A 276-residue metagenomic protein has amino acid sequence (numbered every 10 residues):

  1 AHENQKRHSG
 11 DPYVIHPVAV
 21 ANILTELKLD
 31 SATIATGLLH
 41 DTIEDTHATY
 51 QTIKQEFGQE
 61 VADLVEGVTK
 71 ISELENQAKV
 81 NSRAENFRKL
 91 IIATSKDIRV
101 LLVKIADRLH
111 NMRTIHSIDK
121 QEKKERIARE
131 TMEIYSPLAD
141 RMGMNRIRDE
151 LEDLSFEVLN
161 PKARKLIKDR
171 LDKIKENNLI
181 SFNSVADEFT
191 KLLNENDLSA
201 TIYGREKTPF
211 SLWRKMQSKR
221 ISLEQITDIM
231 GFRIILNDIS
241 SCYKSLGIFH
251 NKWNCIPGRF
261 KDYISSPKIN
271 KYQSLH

Functional and structural regions predicted by a protein language model:
A1-Q225, I229-G231, I235-K271, L275: Active-site helical microenvironments for divalent-metal-assisted chemistry
